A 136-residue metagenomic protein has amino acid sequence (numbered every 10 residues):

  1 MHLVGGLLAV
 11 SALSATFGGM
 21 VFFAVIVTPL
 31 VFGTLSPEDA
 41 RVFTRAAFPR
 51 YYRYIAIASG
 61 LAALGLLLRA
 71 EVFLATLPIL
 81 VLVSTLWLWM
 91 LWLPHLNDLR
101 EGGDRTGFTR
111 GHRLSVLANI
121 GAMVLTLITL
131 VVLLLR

Functional and structural regions predicted by a protein language model:
M1-R136: Polytopic transmembrane helical bundles with strong interfacial aromatic enrichment
